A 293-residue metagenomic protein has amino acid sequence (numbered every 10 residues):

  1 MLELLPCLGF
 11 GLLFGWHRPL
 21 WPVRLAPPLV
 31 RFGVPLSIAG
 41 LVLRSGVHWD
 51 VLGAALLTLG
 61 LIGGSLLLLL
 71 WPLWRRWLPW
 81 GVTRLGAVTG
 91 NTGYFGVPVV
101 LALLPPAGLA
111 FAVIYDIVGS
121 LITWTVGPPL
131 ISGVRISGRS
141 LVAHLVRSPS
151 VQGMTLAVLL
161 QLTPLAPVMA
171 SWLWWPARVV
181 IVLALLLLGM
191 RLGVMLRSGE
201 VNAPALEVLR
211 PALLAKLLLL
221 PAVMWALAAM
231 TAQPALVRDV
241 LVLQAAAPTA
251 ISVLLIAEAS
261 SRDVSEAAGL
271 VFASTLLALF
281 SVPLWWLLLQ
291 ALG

Functional and structural regions predicted by a protein language model:
M1-G293: Alpha-helical transmembrane segments of multi-pass small-molecule/ion transporters
